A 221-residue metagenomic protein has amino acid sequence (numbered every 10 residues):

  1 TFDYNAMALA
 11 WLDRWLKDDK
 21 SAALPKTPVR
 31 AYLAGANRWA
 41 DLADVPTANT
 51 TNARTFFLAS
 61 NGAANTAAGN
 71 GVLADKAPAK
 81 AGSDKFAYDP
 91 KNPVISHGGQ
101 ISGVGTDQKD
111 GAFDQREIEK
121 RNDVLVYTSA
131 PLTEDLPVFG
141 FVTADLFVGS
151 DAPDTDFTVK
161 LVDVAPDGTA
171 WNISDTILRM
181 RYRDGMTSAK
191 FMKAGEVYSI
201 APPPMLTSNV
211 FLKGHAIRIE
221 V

Functional and structural regions predicted by a protein language model:
F2-V221: C-terminal, loop-rich substrate-recognition/catalytic regions characterized by aromatic stacking residues
